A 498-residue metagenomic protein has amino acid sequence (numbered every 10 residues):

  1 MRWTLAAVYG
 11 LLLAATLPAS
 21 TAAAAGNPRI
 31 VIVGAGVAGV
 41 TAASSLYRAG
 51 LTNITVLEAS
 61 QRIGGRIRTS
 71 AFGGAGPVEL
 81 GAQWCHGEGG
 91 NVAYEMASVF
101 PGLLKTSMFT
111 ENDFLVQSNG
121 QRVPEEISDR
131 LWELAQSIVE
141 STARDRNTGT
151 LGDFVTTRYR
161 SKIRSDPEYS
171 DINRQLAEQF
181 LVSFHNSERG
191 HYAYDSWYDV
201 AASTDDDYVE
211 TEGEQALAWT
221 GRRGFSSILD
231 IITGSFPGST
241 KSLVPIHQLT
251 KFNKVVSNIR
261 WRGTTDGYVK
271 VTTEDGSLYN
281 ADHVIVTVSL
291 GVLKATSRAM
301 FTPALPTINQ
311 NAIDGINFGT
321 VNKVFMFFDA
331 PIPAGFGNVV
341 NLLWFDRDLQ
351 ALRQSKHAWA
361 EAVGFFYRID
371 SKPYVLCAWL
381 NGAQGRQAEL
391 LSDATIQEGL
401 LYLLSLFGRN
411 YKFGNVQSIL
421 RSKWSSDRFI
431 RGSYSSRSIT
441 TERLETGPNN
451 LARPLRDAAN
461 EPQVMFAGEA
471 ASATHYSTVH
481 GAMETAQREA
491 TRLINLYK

Functional and structural regions predicted by a protein language model:
W3-K498: FAD-dinucleotide binding site
